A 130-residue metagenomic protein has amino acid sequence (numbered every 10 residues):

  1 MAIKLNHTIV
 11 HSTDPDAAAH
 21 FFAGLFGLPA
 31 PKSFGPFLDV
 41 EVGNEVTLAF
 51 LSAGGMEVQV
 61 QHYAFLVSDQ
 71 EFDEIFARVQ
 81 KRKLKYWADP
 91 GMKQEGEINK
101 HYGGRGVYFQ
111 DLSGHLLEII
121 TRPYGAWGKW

Functional and structural regions predicted by a protein language model:
M1-D16, Y63, R122-W130: N-terminal beta-strand motif that seeds the catalytic metal site of vicinal oxygen chelate
A2, I9-L48, S52-G54: Core segments of cupin and vicinal oxygen chelate
A2-K4, M56-V60, K100-H101: Short glycine-enriched loop/turn motifs at secondary-structure junctions
H7-I9, D39, H62-A64, G106-Y108: Short aromatic/hydrophobic contact patches that present stacked aromatics for nucleic-acid/ligand binding
P29-F34, G91, T121-Y124: Conserved catalytic-core motifs of GNAT/GCN5-like acyltransferases
N44-T47, M56-E57, S68-D73: Short, charged/polar surface micro-motifs in flexible loops or helix N-caps
L48-L51, Y108, L117-I120: Conserved beta-strand in the GNAT
F65-L112, L116, Y124-W130: Vicinal oxygen chelate
